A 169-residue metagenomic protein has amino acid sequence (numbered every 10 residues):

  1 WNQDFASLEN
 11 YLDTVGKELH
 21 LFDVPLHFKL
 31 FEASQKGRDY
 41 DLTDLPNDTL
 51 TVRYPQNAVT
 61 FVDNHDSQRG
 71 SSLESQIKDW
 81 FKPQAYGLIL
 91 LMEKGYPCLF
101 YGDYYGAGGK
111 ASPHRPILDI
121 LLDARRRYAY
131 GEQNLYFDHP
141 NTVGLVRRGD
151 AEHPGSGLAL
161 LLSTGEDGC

Functional and structural regions predicted by a protein language model:
W1-C169: Active-site-proximal helices and loops of the catalytic beta/alpha 8
